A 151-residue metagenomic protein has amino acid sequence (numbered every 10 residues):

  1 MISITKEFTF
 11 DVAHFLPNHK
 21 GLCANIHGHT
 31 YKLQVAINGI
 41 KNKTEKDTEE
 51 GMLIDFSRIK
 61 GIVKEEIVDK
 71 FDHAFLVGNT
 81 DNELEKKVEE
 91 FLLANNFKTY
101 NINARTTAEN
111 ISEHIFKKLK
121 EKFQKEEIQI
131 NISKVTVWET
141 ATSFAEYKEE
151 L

Functional and structural regions predicted by a protein language model:
M1-L151: Charge-rich, low-complexity N-terminal segments
